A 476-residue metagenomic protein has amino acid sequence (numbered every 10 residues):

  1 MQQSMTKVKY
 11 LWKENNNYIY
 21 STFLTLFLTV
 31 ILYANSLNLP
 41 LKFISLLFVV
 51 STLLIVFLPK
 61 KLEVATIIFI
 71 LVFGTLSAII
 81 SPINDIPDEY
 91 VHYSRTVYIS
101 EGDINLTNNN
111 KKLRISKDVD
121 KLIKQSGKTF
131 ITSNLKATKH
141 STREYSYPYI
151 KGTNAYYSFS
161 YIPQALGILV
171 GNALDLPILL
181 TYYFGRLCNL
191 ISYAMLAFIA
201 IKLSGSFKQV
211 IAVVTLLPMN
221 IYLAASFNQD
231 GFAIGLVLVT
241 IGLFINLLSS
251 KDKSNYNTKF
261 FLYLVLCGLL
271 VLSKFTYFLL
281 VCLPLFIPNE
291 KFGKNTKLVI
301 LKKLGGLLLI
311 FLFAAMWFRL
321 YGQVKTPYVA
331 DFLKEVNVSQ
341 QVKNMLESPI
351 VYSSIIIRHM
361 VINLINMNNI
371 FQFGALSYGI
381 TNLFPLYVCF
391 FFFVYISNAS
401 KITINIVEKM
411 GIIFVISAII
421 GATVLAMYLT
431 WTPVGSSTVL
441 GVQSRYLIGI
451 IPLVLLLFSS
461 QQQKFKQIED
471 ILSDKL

Functional and structural regions predicted by a protein language model:
Q2-T75, K302-L308, I404, M410 (+1 more regions): Start-transfer (signal-anchor) and selected internal transmembrane alpha helices of multi-pass inner/ER membrane
V8, N17-Y20, L176-L179, F198-P218: Transmembrane-helix signature of polytopic, membrane-embedded enzymes that assemble or transfer cell-envelope glycans
T29-I31, K259-F275, L280-F286: Membrane-interface alpha helices of multi-pass inner-membrane proteins
L47-V49, L243-K251, F278-L309: Perimembrane helix-loop-helix junctions
I70, F207-A224, G231-L248, Y256-L270: Membrane-embedded helix bundles of polyisoprenyl
E101-F184: Interfacial juxtamembrane loops and adjacent helix segments that form the catalytic/substrate-binding surfaces
H140, A315-A399: Membrane-lumen/periplasm interface segments of multi-pass, membrane-embedded glycan/lipid transferases
F198, G293-L301, V394-A418: Membrane-interface helix-loop-helix junctions at transmembrane boundaries of multi-pass membrane enzymes, predominantly
